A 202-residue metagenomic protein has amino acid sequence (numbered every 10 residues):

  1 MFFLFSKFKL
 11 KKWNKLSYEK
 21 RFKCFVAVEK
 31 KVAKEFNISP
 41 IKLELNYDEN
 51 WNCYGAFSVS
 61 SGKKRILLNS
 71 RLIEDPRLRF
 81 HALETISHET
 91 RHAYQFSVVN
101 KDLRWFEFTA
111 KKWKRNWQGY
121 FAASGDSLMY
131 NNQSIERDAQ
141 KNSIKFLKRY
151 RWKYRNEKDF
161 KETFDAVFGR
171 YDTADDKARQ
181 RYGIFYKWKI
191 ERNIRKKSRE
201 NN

Functional and structural regions predicted by a protein language model:
M1-L16: A short, surface-exposed helix-loop junction/capping segment
K12, K34-I41, N100-D102, Y150-K158: Surface-exposed helix-capping loop/turn segments at secondary-structure junctions
S17, R21-F25, L83, N131 (+1 more regions): Hydrophobic (often cysteine-bearing) scaffold residues that line and stabilize catalytic clefts of nucleotide/cofactor
Y18-S39: Zn2+-dependent metallopeptidase catalytic core
N37, E44-L67, P76-L78: Catalytic zinc-binding patch centered on the HExxH motif and its immediate surroundings that defines zinc-dependent
F80, F121-N202: Long, well-structured alpha-helical subdomains associated with metal-dependent extracellular/ecto-lumenal hydrolases
F80, F96-N131: Post-HEXXH active-site segment of zinc metalloproteases
E84-S97, A139: Active-site recognition of the HExxH zinc-binding catalytic motif
